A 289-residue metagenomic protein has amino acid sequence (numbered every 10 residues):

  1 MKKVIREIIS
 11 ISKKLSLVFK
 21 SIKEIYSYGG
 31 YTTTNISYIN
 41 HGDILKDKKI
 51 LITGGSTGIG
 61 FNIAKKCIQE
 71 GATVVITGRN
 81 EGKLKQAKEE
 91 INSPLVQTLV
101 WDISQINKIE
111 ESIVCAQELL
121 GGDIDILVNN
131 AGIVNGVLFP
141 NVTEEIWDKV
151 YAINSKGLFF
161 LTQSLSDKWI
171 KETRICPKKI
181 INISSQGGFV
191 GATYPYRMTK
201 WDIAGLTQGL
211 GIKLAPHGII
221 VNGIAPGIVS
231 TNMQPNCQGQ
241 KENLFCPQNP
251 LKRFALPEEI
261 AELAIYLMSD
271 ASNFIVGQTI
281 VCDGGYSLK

Functional and structural regions predicted by a protein language model:
M1-D47: Non-catalytic terminal and boundary segments that flank Rossmann-like NAD(P)-dependent oxidoreductase
N35-S37, V190, I265, V276-K289: Short C-terminal tail/terminal secondary-structure segment of NAD(P)H-dependent dehydrogenase/reductase domains
S56-G58: Conserved glycine-rich cofactor-binding loop
L138-F139, T143-D148, F245: Substrate-binding pocket helix/loop in short-chain dehydrogenase/reductase
T162, T199, T207: Active-site helix of classical SDR
S185: Residue(s) in the substrate-gating loop at a strand-loop-helix junction that position the organic substrate next
A215, I220, I275-G277: Short, small/polar-rich loop/turn modules that mediate ligand/substrate recognition or access, typified
